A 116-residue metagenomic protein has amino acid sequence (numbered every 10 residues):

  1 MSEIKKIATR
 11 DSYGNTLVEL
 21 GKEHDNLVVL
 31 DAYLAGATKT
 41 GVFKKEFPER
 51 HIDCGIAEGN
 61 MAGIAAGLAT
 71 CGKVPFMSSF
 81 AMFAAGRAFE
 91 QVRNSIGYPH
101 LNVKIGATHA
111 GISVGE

Functional and structural regions predicted by a protein language model:
M1-E116: Thiamine diphosphate
